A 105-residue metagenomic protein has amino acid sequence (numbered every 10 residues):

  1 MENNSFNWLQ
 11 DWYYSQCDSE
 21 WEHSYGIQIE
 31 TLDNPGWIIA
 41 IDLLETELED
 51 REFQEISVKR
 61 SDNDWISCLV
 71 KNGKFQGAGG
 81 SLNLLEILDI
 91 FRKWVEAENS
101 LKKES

Functional and structural regions predicted by a protein language model:
M1, I29, G79: Conserved aromatic-histidine-acidic binding/catalytic patches
E2-L9, N34, D42-L43: Generic detector of short, locally flexible boundary/turn motifs and exposed helical patches
N3-F6, Q10-E20, N83, N99-S105: Eukaryotic low-complexity, non-globular regulatory regions
C17-I56: Amphipathic, interaction-prone secondary-structure segments
I56-E104: Helix-rich interaction surfaces within compact, conserved domain-sized segments that mediate assembly or partner
